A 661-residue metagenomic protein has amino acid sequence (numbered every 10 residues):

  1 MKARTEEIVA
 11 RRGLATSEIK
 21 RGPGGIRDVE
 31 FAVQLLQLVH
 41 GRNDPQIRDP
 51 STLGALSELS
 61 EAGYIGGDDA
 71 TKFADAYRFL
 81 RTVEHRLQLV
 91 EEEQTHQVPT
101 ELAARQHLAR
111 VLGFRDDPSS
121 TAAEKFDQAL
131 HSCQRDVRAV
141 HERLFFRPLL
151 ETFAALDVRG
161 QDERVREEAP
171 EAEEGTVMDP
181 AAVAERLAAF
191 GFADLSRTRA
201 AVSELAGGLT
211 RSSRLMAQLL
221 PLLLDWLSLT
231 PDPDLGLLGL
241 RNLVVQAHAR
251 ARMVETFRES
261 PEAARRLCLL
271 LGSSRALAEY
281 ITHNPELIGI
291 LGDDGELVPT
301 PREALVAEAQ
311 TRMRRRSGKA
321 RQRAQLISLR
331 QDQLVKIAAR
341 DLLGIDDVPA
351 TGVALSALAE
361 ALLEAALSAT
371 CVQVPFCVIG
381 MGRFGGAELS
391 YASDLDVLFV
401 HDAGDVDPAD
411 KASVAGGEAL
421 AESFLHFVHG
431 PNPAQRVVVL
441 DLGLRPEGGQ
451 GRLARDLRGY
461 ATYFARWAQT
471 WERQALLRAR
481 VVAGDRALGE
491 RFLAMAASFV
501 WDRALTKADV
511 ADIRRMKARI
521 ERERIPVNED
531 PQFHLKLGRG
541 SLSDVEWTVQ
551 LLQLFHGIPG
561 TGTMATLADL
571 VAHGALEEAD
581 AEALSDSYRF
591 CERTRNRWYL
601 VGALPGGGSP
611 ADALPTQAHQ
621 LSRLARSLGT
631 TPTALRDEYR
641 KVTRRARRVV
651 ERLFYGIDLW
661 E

Functional and structural regions predicted by a protein language model:
M1-E661: A nucleotide- and high-energy phosphate-metabolite-utilizing enzyme signature
